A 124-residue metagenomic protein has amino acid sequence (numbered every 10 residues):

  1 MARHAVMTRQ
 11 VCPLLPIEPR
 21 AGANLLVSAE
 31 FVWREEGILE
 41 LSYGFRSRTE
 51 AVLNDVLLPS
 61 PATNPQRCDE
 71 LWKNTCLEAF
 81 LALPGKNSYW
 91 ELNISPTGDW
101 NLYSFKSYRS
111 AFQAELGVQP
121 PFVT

Functional and structural regions predicted by a protein language model:
M1-T124: Structural preference for beta-rich elements and adjacent junctions enriched in aromatics
